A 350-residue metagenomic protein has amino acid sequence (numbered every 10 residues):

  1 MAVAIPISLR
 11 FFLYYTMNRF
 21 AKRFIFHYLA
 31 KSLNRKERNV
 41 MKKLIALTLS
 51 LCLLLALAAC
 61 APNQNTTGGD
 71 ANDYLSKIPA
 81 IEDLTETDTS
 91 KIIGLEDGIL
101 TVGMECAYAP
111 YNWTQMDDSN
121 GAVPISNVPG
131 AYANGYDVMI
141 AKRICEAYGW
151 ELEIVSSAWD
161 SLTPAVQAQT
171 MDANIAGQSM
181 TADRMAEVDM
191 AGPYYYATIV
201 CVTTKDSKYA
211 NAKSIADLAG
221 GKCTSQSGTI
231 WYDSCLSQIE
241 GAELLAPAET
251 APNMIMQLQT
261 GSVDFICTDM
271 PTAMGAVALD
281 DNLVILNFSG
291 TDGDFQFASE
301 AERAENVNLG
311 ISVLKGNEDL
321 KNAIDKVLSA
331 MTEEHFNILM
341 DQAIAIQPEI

Functional and structural regions predicted by a protein language model:
P6-V40: Short, Lys/Arg-enriched N-terminal segments with co-localized hydrophobic residues within the first ~10-30 amino acids
K42-S50: Sec-dependent signal peptide recognition, specifically the positively charged N-region followed immediately by
A56-A59: C-terminal motif of bacterial Sec signal peptides marking the signal peptidase cleavage site
A61-L84, I140-A147, D206-Y209, G220-K222 (+2 more regions): Extended ligand-binding regions for polar small-molecule ligands
T67-Q178: Extracytoplasmic small-molecule ligand-binding "clamshell" domains of the periplasmic binding protein/Venus flytrap
C106-A109, G130-E146, Q178-S179, T198-I255 (+1 more regions): Bilobed "Venus flytrap"/periplasmic-binding protein-like clamshell domains and structurally analogous long
K142, E146, E151-D217, T291 (+1 more regions): Acidic, polar ligand-binding/catalytic clefts
W150-E151, Q167-A176, G221-C223, Q259-T272 (+1 more regions): Alpha-to-beta junction loops
